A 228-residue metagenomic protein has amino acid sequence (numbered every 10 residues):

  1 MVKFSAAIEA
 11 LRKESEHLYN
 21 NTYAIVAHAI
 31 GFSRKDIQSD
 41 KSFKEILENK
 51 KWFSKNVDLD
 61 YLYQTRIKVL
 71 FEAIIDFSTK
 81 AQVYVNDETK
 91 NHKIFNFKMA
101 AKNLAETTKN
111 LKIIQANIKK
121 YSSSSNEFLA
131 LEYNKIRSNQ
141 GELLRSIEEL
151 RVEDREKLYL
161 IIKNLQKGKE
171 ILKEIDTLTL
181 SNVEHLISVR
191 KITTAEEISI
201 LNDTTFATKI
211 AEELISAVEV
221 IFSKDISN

Functional and structural regions predicted by a protein language model:
M1-N228: Cytosolic, long alpha-helical scaffolding segments
